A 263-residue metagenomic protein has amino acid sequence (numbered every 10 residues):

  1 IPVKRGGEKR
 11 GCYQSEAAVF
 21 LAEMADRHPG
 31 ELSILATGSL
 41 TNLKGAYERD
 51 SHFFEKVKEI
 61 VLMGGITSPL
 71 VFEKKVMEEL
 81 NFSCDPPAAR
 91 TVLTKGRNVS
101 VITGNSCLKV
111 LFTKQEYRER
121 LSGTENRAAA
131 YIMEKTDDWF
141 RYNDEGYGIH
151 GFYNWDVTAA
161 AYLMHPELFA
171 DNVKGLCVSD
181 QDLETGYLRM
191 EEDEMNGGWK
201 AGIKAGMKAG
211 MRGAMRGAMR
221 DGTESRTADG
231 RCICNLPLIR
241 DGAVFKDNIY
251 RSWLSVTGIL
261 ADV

Functional and structural regions predicted by a protein language model:
I1-P2: A charged helix-plus-loop insertion that forms the helical arch/lid used to bind and gate nucleic-acid substrates
G6, G64-G65, G186, G230: Glycine-centered flexibility motif
G7-K109, K114: Active-site histidine-anchored catalytic micro-motif
L80-S83, P87, V99-G206, G210 (+1 more regions): Conformational coupling and interaction surfaces
